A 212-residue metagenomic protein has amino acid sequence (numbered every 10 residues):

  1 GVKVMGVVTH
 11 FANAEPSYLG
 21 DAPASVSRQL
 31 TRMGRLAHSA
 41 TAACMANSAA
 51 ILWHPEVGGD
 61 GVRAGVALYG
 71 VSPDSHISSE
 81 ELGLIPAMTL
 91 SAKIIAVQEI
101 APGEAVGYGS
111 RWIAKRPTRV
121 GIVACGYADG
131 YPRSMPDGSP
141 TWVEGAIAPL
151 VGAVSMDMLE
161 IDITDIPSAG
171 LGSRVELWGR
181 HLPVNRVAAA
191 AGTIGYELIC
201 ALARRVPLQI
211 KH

Functional and structural regions predicted by a protein language model:
G1-K93, I100-A101: Active-site loop/helix belt of alpha/beta enzymes
A92-I94, A148-P149: Small-residue-enriched segments and motifs
E99-H212: C-terminal accessory subdomain/extension
